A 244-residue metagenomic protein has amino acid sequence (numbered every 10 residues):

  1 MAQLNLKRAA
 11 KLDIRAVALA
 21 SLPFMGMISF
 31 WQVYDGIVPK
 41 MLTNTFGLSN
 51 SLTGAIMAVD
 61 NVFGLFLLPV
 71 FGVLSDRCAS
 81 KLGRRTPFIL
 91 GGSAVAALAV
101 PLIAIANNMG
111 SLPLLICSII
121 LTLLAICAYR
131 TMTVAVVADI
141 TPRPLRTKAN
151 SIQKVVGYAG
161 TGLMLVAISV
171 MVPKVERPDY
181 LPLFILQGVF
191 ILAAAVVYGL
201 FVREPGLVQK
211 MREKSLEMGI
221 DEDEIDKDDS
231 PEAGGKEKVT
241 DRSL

Functional and structural regions predicted by a protein language model:
M1-R15, N107-C117, A128-Y129, T133-V134 (+1 more regions): Intracellular loop-helix junctions on the cytosolic face of multi-pass helical membrane proteins
A2-F63: Helix-loop boundary and gating motifs at the non-cytosolic
I28, Q32, L123-T131: Small-residue-rich segments within alpha-helical transmembrane domains of MFS-like 12-TM solute carriers
M41-F46, R77-C78, V136-T141: Helix-to-coil boundary motifs at intracellular loop junctions of multi-pass secondary transporters
T53-C78, L98: Central cavity-lining transmembrane alpha-helices of secondary-active solute carriers, predominantly the Major
R77-S93: Cytoplasmic membrane-interface "Motif A"-like loop-to-helix N-cap segments of 12-TM Major Facilitator Superfamily
F88-G110: C-terminal ends and interior cores of transmembrane alpha-helices in multi-pass membrane transporters/permeases
